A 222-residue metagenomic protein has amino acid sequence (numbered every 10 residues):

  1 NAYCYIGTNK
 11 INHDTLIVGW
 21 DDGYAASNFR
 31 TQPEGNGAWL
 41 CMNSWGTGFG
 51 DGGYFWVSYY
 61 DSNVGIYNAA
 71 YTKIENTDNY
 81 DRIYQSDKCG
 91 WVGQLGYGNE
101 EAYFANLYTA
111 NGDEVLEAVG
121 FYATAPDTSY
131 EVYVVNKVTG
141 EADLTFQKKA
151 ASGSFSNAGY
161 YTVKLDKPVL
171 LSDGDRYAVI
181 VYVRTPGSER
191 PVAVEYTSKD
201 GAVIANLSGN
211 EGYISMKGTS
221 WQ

Functional and structural regions predicted by a protein language model:
N1, V18-D21, M42-W45, Y60 (+1 more regions): Active-site-proximal beta-strand/loop segments in catalytic clefts of secreted hydrolases
N1-L40: Active-site-adjacent substructure of cysteine-protease-like catalytic cores
G48-S58: A short macromolecule-binding patch
Y60-E141, V169-R176, Y182-Q222: Beta-sheet-rich sandwich/jelly-roll-like modules and their strand-loop junctions
G140-A150: Surface-exposed loop/edge segments in extracytoplasmic proteins
A151-G159, L171: Short proline/glycine- and polar residue-rich coil/turn motifs
Y160-P168: Exposed aromatic-hydrophobic patches
